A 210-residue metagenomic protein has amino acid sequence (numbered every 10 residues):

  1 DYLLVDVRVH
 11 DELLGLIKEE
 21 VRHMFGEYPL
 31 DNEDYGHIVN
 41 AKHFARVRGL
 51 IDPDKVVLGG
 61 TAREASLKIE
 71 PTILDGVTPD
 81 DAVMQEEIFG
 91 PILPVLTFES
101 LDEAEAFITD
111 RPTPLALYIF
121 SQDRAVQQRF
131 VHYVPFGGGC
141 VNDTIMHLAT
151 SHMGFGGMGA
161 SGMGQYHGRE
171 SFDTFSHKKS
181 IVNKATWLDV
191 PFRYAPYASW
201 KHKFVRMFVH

Functional and structural regions predicted by a protein language model:
D1: Glycine/small-residue-rich pyrophosphate-binding loop that anchors the diphosphate of NDP-sugar donors
V7-T113: NAD(P)-dependent aldehyde/semialdehyde dehydrogenase
K68-H210: Conserved C-terminal structural/oligomerization subdomain of aldehyde/semialdehyde dehydrogenase
